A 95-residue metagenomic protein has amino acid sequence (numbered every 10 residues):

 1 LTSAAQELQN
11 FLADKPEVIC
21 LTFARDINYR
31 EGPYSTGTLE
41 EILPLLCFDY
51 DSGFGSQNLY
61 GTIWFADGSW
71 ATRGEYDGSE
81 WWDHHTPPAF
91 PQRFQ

Functional and structural regions predicted by a protein language model:
L1-Q95: Acidic interaction surfaces
